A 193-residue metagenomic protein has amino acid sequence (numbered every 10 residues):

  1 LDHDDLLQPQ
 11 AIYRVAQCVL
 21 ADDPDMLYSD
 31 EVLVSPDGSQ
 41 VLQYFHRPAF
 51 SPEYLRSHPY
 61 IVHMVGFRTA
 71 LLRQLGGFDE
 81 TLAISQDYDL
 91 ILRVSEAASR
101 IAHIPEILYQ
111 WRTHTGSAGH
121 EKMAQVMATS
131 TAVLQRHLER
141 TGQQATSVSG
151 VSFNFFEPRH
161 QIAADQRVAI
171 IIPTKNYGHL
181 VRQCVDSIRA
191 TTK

Functional and structural regions predicted by a protein language model:
L1-H3: Catalytic metal- and UDP-sugar-binding loop of GT-A-like glycosyltransferases, i.e., residues flanking the conserved
L6-L42, A70, T113-H114: Conserved donor NDP-sugar-binding/catalytic core segment of glycosyltransferases
Y28-M64: Acidic/His-rich active-site region of diverse nucleotide-sugar glycosyltransferases
S51-A132: Conserved nucleotide-sugar donor-binding catalytic segment
D89, Q166-I171: Cell-envelope/extracellular polymer assembly enzymes that use nucleotide-activated donors
M123-D165: C-terminal, non-catalytic tails of nucleotide-sugar-dependent glycosyltransferases
I172-Q183: Active-site beta-to-alpha loop of glycosyltransferases that engages the nucleotide-sugar donor
D186-K193: Short, acidic, metal-binding catalytic loop of nucleotide-sugar glycosyltransferases
